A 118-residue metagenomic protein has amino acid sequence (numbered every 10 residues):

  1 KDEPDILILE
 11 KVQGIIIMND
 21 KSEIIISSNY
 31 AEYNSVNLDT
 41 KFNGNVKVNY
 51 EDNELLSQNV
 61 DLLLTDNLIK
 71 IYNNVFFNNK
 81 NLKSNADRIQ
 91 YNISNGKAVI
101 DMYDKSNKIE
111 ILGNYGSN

Functional and structural regions predicted by a protein language model:
K1-N118: Mature-chain termini and adjacent capping regions
